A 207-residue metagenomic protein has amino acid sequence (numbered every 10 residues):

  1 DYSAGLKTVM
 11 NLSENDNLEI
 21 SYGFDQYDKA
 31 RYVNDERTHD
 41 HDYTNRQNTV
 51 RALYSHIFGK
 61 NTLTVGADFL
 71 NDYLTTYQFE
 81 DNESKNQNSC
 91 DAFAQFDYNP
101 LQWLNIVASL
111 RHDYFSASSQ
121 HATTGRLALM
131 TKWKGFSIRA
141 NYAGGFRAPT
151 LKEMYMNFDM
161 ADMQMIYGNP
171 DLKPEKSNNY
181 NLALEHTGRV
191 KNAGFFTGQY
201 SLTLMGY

Functional and structural regions predicted by a protein language model:
D1-S3, K7-N11, S118, K132-W133 (+2 more regions): Outer-membrane beta-barrel signature, preferentially recognizing the C-terminal barrel domain of Gram-negative
Y2-H121, A128-K132, G198-M205: Face-selective signature of the C-terminal outer-membrane beta-barrel domain
S89, A143-G144: A broad, low-specificity signal for short, low-complexity segments enriched in glycine/proline and polar/charged
